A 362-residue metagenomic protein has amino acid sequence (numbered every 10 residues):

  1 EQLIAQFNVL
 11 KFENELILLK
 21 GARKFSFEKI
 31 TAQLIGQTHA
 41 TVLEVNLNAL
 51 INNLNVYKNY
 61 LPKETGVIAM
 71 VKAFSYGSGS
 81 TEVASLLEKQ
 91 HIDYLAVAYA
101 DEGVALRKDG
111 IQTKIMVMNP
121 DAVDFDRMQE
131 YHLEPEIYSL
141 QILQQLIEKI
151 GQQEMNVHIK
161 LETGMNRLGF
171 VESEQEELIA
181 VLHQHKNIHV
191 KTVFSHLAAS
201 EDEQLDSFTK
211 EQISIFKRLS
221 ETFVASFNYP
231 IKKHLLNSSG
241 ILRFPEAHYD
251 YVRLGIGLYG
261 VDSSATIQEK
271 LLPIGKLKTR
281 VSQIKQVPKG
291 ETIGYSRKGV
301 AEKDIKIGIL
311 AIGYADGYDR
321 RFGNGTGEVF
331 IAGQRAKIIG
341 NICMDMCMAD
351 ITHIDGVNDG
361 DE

Functional and structural regions predicted by a protein language model:
E1-N52, A100: ATP-dependent carboxylate-amine ligase
Q6-F7, K29-I30, S80, R107 (+7 more regions): Short, well-ordered secondary-structure micro-motifs
V9-E13, L54-T65, Q153: Glycine-rich phosphate/diphosphate-binding loops that line cofactor/substrate pockets in enzymes
L19, L106, V193, V281 (+1 more regions): Residue-level signal for inorganic ion chemistry
F27-H39, L43, V104-G110, T266-I274: C-terminal helical cap(s) of enzyme catalytic domains, especially alpha/beta-barrels
V42-E44, A49-I51, T65-K232, H248: Active-site-proximal beta-alpha core segment in soluble small-molecule metabolic enzymes
E44-N46, I51, N59, G66-A69 (+5 more regions): Active-site anion/phosphate-binding pocket segments in diverse small-molecule metabolic enzymes
